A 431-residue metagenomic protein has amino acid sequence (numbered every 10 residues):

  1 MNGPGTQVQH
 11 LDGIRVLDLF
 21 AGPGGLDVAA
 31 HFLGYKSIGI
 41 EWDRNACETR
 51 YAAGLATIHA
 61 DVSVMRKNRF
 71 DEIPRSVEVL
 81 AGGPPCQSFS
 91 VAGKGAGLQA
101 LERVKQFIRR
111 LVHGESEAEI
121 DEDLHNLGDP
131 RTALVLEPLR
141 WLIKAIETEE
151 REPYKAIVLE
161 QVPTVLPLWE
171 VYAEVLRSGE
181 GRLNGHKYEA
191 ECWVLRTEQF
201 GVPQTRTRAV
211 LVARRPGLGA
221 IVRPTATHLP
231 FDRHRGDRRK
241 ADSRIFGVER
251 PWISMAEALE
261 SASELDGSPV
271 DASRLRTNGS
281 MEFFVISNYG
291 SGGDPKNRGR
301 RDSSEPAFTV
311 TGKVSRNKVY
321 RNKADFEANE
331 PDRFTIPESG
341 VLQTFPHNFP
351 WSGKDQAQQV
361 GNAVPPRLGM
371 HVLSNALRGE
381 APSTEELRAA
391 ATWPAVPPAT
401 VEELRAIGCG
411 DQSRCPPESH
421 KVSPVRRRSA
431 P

Functional and structural regions predicted by a protein language model:
N2, E264-P431: C-terminal target-recognition/interaction regions appended to catalytic cores
N2-H10: Conserved alpha-helix/loop element of class I SAM-dependent methyltransferases that forms part of the SAM/SAH-binding
D12-R15: Extreme N-terminal starter segment of soluble prokaryotic enzymes
L17-R66, A81: SAM cofactor-binding core of SAM-dependent methyltransferases, primarily the Rossmann-like beta-alpha-beta module
P23, V162, W169, N362-M370: Short alpha-helical patches at coil-to-helix transitions and adjacent helical residues in well-structured domains
K67-V77, V91-D302: Class I S-adenosyl-L-methionine
V77-G83: Short SAM/SAH-binding signature in class I
Q87: Active-site beta-alpha loop architecture of Rossmann-like, nucleotide-cofactor-dependent enzymes
